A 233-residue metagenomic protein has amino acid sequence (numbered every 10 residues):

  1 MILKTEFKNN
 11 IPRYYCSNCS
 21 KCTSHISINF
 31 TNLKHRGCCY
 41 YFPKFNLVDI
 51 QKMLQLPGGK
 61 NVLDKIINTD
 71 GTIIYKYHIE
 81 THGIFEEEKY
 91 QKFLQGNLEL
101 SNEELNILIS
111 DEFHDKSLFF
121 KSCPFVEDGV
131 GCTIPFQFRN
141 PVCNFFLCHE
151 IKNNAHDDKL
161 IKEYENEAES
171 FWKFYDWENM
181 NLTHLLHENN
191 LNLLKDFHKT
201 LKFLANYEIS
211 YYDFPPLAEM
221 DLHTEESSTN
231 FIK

Functional and structural regions predicted by a protein language model:
M1-N230: Hydrophobic scaffolds flanking metal-cofactor catalytic centers in soluble metalloenzymes
